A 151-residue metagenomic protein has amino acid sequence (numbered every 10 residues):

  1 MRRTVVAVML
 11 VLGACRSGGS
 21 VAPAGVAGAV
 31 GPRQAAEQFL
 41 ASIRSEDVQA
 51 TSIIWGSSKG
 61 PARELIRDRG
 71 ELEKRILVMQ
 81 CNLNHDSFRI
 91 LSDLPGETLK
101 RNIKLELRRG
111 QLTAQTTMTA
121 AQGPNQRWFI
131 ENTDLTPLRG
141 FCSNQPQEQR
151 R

Functional and structural regions predicted by a protein language model:
R2-V8: Sec-dependent signal peptide recognition, specifically the positively charged N-region followed immediately by
L12-A14: C-terminal motif of bacterial Sec signal peptides marking the signal peptidase cleavage site
R16-G18: Bacterial signal peptide processing site
P23: Acidic, metal-dependent phosphodiester-chemistry machinery of nucleic-acid enzymes
V26-A27, R33-Q38, V48-K100, R109: Short solvent-exposed beta->alpha transition segments
S87-R151: Exposed beta-sheet edge and beta->alpha loop/turn motif
